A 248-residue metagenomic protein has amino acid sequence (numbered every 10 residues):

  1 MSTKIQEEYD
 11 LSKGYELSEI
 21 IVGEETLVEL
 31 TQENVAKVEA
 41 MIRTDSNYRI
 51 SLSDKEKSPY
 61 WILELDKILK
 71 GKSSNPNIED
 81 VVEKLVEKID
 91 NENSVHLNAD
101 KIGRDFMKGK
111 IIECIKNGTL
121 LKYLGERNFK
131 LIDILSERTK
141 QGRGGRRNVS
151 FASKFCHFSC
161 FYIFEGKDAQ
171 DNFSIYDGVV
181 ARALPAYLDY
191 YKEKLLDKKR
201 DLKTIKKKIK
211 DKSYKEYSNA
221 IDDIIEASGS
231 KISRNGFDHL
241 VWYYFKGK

Functional and structural regions predicted by a protein language model:
S2-K67, G71-S73, I78-L85, D90 (+1 more regions): C-terminal accessory module of base-excision DNA glycosylases/AP lyases that mediates lesion recognition and DNA
S73-R147: Helix-hairpin-helix/helix-loop-helix acidic hairpins
N93-L97, S159-I163, L188, F245: Short alpha-helix boundary/capping elements
A99, G103, F161, E165-G166 (+1 more regions): General "foldedness" signal
D133-A186: Catalytic DNA-binding helix-loop module of base-excision-repair DNA glycosylases/AP lyases
